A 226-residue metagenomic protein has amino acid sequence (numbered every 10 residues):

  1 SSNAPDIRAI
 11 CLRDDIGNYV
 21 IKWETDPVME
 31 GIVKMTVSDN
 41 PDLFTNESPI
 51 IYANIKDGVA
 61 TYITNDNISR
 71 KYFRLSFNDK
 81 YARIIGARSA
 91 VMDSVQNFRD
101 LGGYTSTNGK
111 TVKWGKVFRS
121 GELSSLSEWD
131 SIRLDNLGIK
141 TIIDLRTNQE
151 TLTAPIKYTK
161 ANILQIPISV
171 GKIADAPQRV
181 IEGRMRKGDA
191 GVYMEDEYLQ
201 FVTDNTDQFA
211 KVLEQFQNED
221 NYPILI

Functional and structural regions predicted by a protein language model:
S1-I224: Cys-dependent protein tyrosine phosphatase-like superfamily
